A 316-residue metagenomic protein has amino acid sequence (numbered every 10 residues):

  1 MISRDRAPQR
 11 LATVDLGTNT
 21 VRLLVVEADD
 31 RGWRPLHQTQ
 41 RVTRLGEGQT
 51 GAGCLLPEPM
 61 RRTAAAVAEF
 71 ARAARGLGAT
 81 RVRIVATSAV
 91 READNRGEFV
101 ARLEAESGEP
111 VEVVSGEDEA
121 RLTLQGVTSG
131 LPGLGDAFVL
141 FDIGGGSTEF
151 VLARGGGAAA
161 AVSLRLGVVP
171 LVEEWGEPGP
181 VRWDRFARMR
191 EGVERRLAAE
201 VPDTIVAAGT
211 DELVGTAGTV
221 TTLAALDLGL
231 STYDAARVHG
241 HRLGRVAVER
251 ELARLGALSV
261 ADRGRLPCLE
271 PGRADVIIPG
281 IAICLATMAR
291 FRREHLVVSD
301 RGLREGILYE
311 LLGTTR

Functional and structural regions predicted by a protein language model:
I2-L11, V25-A28, E47-A79, T87-A137 (+1 more regions): Helical "lid/coupling" subdomains associated with nucleotide-phosphate turnover
N19-V21, G146: Conserved Rossmann-like nucleotide-cofactor binding loop
R31-L45: N-terminal glycine-rich anion-binding loops that anchor highly charged ligand groups
I84: Dinucleotide-binding Rossmann-like beta1-alpha1 core, especially the glycine-rich loop that anchors the ADP
V139-S147, V151: A generic, well-ordered mixed alpha/beta core segment in the N-terminal half of proteins
